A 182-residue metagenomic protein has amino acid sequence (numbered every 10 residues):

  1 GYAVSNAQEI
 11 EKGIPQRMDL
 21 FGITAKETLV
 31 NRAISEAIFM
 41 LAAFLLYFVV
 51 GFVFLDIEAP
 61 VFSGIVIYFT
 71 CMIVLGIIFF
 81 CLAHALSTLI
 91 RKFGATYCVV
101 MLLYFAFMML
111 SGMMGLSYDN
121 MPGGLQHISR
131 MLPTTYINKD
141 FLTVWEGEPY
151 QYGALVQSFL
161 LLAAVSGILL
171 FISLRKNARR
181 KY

Functional and structural regions predicted by a protein language model:
G1, A37-F44, V99-M109, L161-L170: Hydrophobic alpha-helical transmembrane segments of multi-pass membrane transport/permease proteins
G1-E9, T70-T88, M101, F105 (+1 more regions): Hydrophobic alpha-helical transmembrane segments of membrane proteins
G1-I23: Transmembrane helix boundary and interhelical loop/hinge segments in multi-pass membrane proteins
Q8, R17, F52, D56 (+5 more regions): Transmembrane helix-loop junction
A25, V30-V100, L155: Alpha-helical transmembrane segments and their short interhelical loops
A85, W145-P149, F159-Y182: Junction motif at the cytosolic side of a transmembrane helix
L89-M131: Transmembrane helix segments
Y118-Q157: Short hydrophobic, aromatic-rich alpha-helical segments embedded in or entering the lipid bilayer of multi-pass
